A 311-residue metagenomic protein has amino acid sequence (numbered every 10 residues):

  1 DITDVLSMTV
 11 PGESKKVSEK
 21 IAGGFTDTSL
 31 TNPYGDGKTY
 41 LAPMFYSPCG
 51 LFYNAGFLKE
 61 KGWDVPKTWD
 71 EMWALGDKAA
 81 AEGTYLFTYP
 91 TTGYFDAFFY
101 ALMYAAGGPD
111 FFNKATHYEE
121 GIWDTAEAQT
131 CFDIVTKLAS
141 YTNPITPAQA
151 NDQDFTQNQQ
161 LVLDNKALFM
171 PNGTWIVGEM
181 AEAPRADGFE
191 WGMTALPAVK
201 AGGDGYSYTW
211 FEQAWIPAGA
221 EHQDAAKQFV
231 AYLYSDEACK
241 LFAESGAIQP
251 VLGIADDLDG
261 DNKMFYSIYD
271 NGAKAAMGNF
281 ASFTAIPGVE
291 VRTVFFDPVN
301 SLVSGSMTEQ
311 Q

Functional and structural regions predicted by a protein language model:
D1-G24, G56-K67, Q160-L161, N165-F169: Extracytoplasmic "Venus flytrap"/periplasmic binding protein-like
D1-P48, W73: Hinge/lid segment of periplasmic solute-binding proteins
T3-I21, G107-T130, E182-R185, A198-G205 (+2 more regions): Short, solvent-exposed loop/beta-turn-alpha elements that line the ligand-binding surface or hinge of extracytoplasmic
Y34, S207-Y208, I248-G253, S267-Q311: C-terminal capping/gating helix-and-loop segments adjacent to ligand/active sites or protein-protein/ligand interfaces
F57-L58, D77-A81, T156-M170, D297 (+1 more regions): Short helices/loops that flank or line small-molecule/ion binding pockets
L75-A79, H117-A150: Glycine-centered hinge/linker elements that transmit conformational signals in sensory and ligand-binding systems
T84, F98-L102, A106, D133-H222: Extracytoplasmic/periplasmic substrate-binding proteins
V230-L252: Periplasmic-binding protein-like
